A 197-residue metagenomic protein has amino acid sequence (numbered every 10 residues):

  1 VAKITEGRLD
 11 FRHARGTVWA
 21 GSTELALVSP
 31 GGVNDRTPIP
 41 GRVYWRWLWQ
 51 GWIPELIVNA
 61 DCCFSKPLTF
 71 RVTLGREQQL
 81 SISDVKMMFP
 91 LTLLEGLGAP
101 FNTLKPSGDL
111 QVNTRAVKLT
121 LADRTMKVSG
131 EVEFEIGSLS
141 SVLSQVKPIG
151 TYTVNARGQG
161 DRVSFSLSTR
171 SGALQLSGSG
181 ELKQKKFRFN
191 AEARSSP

Functional and structural regions predicted by a protein language model:
V1-K3: N-terminal type II signal-anchor transmembrane helix that functions as the membrane-insertion/stop-transfer segment
L9-T103: N-terminal beta-strand/beta-hairpin edge segment
R15-V18, C62-P67, L143-V146, S168-S177: Solvent-exposed loop/turn segments connecting transmembrane beta-strands in outer-membrane beta-barrel proteins
T17, T37-I39, P106, P148-G150 (+1 more regions): Residues that define the transmembrane beta-barrel architecture of outer-membrane proteins
L27, F64, R76, I136-S138 (+2 more regions): Transmembrane beta-strands of outer-membrane beta-barrel pores
N34-W49, T125-V163: Beta-propeller and related beta-repeat scaffolds in trafficking/envelope systems
F101-L139: Hydrophobic, aromatic-enriched interface-forming segments
G158-P197: Extracytoplasmic/luminal low-complexity segments enriched in Pro/Gly and acidic/polar residues that act as flexible
